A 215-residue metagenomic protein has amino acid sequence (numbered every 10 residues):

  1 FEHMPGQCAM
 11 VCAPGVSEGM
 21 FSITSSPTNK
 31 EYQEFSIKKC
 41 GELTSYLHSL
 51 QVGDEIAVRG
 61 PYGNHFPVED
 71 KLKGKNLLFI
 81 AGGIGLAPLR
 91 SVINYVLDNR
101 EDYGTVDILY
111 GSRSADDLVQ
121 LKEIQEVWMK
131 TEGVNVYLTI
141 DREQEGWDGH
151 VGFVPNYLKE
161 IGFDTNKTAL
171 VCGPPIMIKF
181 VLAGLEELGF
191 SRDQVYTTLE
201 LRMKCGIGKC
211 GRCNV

Functional and structural regions predicted by a protein language model:
F1-D54, S112-S114, R142: Ferredoxin-reductase
H3-P5, D70-L72, I207-G208: Short glycine/proline-enriched turns and hinge-like loops at secondary-structure junctions
T28, K159, V215: Residue-level marker of positions within ordered structural domains that often coincide with functionally constrained
E42-K204: FNR/FR-type flavoprotein reductase catalytic core
C205, C210-C213: Short cysteine clusters
